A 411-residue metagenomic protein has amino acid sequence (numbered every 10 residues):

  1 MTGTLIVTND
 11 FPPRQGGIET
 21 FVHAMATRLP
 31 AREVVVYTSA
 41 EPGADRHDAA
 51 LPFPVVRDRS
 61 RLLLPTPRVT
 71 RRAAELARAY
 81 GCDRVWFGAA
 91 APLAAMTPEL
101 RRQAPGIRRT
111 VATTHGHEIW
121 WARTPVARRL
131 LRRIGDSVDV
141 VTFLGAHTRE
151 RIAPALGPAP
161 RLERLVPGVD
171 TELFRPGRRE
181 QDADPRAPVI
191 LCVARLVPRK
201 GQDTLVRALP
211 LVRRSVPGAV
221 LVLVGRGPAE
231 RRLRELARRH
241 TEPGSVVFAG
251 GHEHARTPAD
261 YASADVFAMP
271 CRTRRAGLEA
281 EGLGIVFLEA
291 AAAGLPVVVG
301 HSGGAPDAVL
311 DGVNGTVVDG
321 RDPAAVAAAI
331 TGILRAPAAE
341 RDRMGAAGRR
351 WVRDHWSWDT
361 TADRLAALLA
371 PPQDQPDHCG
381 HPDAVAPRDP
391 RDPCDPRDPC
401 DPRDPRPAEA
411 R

Functional and structural regions predicted by a protein language model:
T8-Q15, T20-R68: N-terminal strand-loop element at the rim of the active site of nucleotide-sugar-dependent glycosyltransferases
T142, D182-K200, V206-L209: Conserved donor-binding/catalytic core segment of Leloir-type glycosyltransferases
H147, G168: Carbohydrate-associated surface elements
G218, G332, A339-D354: A short, well-ordered alpha-helix in the C-terminal region of glycosyltransferases
R234-P258, V266: Nucleotide-activated donor-binding/catalytic signature segment of Leloir-type glycosyltransferases, i.e., the conserved
A262-A280, L295: Acidic donor-binding loop of glycosyltransferase active sites
A268, F287, A292, P296-V299 (+1 more regions): Short hydrophobic beta-strand element within catalytic cores of glycosyltransferases and related nucleotide-activated
L310-G312, T316-A324, T331-A338: Conserved acidic donor-binding segment of nucleotide-sugar-dependent glycosyltransferases
